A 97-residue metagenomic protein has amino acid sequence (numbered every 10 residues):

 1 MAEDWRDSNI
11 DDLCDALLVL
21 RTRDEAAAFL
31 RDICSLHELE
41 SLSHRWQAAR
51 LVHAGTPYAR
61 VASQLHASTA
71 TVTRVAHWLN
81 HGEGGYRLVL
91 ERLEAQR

Functional and structural regions predicted by a protein language model:
M1-L20: General nucleic-acid-binding
D4-N9, E40, V52-H53: Short acidic alpha-helix initiation/capping motifs at coil-to-helix transition points, especially at protein N-termini
N9-L13, F29, Q47, T71: A general alpha-helix detector
C14, H66-L93: C-terminal structural segments of small proteins and small subunits
L18, T22, R50-H53, H77-H81: Amphipathic alpha-helical interaction elements
E25-H44, R97: Short, Lys/Arg-enriched anionic-surface-contact patches
L42-T56: Short, amphipathic alpha-helical "recognition" segments used to contact nucleic acids or chromatin
R60-L65: Short alpha-helical "recognition helix" segments of helix-turn-helix
